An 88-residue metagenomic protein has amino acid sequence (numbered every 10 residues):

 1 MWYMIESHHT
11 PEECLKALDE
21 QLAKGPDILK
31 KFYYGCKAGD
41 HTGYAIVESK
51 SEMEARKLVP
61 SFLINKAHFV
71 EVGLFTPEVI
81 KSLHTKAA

Functional and structural regions predicted by a protein language model:
M1-A88: Conserved, structured core segments of small domains
